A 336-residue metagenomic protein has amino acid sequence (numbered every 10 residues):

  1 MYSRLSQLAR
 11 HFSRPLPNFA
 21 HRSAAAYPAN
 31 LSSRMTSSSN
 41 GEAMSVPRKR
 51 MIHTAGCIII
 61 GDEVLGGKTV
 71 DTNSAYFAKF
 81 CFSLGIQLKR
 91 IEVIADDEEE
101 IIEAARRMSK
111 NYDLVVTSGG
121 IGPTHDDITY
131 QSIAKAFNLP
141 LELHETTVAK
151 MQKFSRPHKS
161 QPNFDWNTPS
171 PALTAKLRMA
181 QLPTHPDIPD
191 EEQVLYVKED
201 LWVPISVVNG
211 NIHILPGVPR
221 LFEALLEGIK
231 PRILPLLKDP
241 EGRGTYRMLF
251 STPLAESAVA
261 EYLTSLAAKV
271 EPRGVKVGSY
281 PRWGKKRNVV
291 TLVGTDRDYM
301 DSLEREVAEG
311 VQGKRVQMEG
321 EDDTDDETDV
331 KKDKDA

Functional and structural regions predicted by a protein language model:
M1-T54, V311-A336: Eukaryotic N-terminal low-complexity, Ser/Thr- and Lys/Arg-rich leader segments that predominantly function as
Q7, A75-A136, E142, K153-R156: N-terminal small/polar loop signature for handling phosphorylated ligands or for N-terminal nucleophile
P47-I91, D96, D298-R305: Glycine-rich phosphate/diphosphate-binding loop of Rossmann-like nucleotide-binding domains
R48-R50, M108, T174-A175, M179-Q181 (+5 more regions): Solvent-exposed alpha-helices and their adjacent loops that cap or buttress functional pockets in soluble metabolic
I60-D62, T117-H125, P216, V293-T295: Glycine-rich beta-strand-to-loop/alpha-helix junction loops that act as flexible
E100, I128-L237: Proline/glycine-rich low-complexity loops and linkers
G210-A308: An accessory alpha-helical subdomain
